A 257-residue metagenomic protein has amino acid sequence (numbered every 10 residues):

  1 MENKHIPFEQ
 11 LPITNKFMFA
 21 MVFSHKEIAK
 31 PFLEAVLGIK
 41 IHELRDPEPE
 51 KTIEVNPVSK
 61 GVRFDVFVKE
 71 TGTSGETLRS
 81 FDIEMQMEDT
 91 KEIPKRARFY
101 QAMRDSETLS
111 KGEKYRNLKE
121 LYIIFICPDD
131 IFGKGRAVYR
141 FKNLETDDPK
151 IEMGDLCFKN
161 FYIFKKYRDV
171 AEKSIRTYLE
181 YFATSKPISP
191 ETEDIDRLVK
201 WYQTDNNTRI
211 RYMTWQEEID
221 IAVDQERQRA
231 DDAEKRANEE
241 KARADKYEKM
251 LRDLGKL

Functional and structural regions predicted by a protein language model:
M1-C157: Accessory alpha/beta interaction modules
E2-P7, K69-T77, F81-Q86, E172-L257: Short, charged alpha-helical interaction segments and adjacent helix-coil junctions
A20-S24, K165-D169, A183-K186: Generic amphipathic alpha-helical segments used as scaffolds and interaction surfaces in large, multi-domain proteins
F125, Y162-I163: Short, conserved beta-strand edge motifs with alternating hydrophobic and charged residues
L156, I163-S174: Extended serine/threonine-enriched, polar tracts that run as long, contiguous segments within proteins
